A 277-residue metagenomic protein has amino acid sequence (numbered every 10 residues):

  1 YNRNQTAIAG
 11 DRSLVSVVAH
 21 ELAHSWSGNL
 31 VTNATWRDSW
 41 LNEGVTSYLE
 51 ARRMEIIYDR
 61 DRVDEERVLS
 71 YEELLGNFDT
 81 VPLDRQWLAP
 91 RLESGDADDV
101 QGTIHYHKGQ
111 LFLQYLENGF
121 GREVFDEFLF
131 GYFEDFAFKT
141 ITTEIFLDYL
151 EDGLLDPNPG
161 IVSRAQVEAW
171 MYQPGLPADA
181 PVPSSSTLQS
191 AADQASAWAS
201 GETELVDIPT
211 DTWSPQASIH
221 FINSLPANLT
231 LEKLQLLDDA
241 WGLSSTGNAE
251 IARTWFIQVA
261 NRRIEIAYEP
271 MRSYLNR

Functional and structural regions predicted by a protein language model:
Y1-A197: Hydrophobic alpha-helical and helix-loop surface patches within well-folded domains that function as non-catalytic
G102-K108, F125, F136-T142, L154-R277: Long, ordered, helix-rich scaffold segments
